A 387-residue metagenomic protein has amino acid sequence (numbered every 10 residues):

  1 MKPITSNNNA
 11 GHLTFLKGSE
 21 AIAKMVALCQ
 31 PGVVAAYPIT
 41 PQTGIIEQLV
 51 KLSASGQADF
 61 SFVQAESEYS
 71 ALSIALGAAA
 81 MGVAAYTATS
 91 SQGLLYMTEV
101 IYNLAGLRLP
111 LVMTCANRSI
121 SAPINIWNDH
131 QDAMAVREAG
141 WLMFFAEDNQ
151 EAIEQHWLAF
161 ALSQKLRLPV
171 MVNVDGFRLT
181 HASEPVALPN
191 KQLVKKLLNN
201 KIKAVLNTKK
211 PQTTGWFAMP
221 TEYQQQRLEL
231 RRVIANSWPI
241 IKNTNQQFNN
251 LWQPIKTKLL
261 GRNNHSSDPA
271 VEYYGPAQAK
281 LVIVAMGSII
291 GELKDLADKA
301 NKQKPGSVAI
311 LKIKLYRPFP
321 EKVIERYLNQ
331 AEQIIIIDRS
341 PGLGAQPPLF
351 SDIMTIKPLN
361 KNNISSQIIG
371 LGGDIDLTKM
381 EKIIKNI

Functional and structural regions predicted by a protein language model:
M1-A135, G140-W141, F177: Thiamine diphosphate
V50-S55, D295-I310, I356-N360: Short helix-loop-beta junction
R118-S119, D175-H181, G287-I289, P341 (+1 more regions): Glycine-rich beta-alpha junction loops
W127-G176, N362-D376: Conserved thiamine diphosphate
V170-E272: Conformationally flexible catalytic loops at phosphate/diphosphate-handling active centers
Y273-G306, R317-Y327: Redox- and metal-dependent alpha/beta enzyme cores, enriched for Fe-S-associated oxidoreductases and cofactor-handling
I290, I313-S351, T355: Glycine-rich, anion-gripping cofactor-binding loops and their flanking helix/strand elements in enzyme active sites
I337-I387: Peripheral docking tails and interdomain loops at the edges of cofactor- or intermediate-handling domains
